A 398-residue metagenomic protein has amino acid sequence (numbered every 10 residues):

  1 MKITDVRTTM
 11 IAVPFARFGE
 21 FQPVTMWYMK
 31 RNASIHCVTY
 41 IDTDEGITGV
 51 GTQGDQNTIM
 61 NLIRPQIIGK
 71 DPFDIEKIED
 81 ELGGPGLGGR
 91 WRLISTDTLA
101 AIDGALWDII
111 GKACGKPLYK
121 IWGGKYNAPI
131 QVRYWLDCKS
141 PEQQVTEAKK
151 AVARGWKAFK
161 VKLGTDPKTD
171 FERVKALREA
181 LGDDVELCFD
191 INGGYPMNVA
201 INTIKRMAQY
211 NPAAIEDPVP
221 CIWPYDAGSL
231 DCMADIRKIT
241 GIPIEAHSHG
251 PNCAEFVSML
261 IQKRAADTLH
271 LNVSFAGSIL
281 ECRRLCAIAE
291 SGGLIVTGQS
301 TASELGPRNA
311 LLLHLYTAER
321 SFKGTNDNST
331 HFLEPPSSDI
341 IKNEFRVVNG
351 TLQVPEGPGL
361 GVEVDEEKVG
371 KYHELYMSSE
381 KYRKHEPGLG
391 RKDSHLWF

Functional and structural regions predicted by a protein language model:
M1-V38, Q56-T58, R64-P72, L82: Motif-centric detector for short Cys/His coordination patterns
I3, G46, I63, I102 (+8 more regions): Conserved, mostly hydrophobic/aromatic
T4, T8-F18, W27, S34 (+2 more regions): Flexible C-terminal active-site loop/helix
I41-A113, K392-H395: Metal- or metallocofactor-binding catalytic centers and their adjacent structured scaffolds across diverse enzyme
G89, A113-D137, R173, A180-D184: N-terminal small/glycine-rich loop or linker at the start of catalytic domains across soluble metabolic enzymes
K116, W156, I242, L294 (+1 more regions): Short glycine/serine/threonine/alanine-rich loop segments
K125-K157, K162-G164: Glycine-rich active-site/cofactor-binding loop and its immediate structural neighborhood
V161-G164, K168-P307: Catalytic core of soluble alpha/beta enzymes
